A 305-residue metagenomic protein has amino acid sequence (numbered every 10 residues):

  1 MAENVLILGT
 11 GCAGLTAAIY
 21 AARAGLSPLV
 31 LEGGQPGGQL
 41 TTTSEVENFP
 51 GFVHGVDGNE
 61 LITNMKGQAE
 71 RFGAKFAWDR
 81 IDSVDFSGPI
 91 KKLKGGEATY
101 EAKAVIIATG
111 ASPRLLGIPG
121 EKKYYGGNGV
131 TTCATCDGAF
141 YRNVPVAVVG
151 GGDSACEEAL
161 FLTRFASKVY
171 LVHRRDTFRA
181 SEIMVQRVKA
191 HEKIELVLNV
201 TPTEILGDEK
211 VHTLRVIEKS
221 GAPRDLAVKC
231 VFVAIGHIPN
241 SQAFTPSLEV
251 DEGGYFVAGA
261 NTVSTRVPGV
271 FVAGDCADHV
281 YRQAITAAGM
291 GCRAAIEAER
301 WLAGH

Functional and structural regions predicted by a protein language model:
A2-N4, W78, G127, R142-V144 (+2 more regions): Phosphate-coordination loops involved in phosphoryl transfer and adenosine-cofactor binding
E3-F72, V144, S154-E182, D251: Beta1-alpha1 glycine-rich phosphate/pyrophosphate-binding loop at the start of Rossmann-like nucleotide-binding domains
A69-K94, Y100-A102, T163-A260, R300-G304: A Rossmann-like FAD-binding core segment of flavoenzymes
F76-R142: Glycine/small-residue-rich loop that forms an oxyanion/phosphate-binding "nest" at active or ligand-binding sites
A108-T109, L115, V149, A234-I235 (+1 more regions): Short, well-ordered coil/turn residues at beta-beta hairpins and beta-strand->alpha-helix junctions within
G117, K123-F140, I235-Y281, M290 (+1 more regions): FAD-site-proximal beta/loop scaffold in flavoenzymes
C156-E158, C276-H305: A conserved FAD-binding loop/helix module that cradles the flavin
